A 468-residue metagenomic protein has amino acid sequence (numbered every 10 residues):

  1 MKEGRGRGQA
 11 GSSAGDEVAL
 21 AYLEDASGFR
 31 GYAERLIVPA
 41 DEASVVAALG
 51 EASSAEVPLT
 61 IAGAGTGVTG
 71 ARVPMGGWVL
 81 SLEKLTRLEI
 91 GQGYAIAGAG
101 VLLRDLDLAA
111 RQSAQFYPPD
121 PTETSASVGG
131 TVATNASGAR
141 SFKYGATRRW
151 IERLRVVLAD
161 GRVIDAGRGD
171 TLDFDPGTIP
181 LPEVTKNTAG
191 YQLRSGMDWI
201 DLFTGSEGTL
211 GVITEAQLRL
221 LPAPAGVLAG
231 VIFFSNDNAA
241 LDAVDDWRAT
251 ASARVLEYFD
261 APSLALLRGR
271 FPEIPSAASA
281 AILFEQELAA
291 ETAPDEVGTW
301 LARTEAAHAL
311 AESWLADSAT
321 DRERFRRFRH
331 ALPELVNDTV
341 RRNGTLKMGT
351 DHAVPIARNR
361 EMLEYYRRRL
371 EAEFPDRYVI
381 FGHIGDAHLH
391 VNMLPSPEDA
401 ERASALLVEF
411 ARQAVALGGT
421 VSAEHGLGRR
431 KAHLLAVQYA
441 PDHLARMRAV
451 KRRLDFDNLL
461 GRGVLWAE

Functional and structural regions predicted by a protein language model:
M1-Y32, S54-L59, A64, T304-R324 (+2 more regions): N-terminal accessory segments
S12-D16, I37-P39, P58-G63, G70 (+15 more regions): General beta-strand structural signal in soluble alpha/beta enzymes
D16-Y22, T204-S206, V212-E409, L417: C-terminal substrate-recognition/cap domain of FAD-linked oxidoreductases
D25-L85, I96-A99, D107-P119, G382-I384 (+1 more regions): Glycine-rich N-terminal segment of FAD-binding domains in flavoprotein oxidoreductases, spanning the beta-loop-helix
V68-P74, G145, R270-P275: Short glycine-biased active-site loop of nucleotidyltransferases that positions the nucleotide triphosphate and helps
R87-E89, A99, L103-R104, L108-S252: FAD-binding subdomain of flavoenzyme oxidoreductases
A432-E468: Activity-critical C-terminal alpha-helical subdomain
